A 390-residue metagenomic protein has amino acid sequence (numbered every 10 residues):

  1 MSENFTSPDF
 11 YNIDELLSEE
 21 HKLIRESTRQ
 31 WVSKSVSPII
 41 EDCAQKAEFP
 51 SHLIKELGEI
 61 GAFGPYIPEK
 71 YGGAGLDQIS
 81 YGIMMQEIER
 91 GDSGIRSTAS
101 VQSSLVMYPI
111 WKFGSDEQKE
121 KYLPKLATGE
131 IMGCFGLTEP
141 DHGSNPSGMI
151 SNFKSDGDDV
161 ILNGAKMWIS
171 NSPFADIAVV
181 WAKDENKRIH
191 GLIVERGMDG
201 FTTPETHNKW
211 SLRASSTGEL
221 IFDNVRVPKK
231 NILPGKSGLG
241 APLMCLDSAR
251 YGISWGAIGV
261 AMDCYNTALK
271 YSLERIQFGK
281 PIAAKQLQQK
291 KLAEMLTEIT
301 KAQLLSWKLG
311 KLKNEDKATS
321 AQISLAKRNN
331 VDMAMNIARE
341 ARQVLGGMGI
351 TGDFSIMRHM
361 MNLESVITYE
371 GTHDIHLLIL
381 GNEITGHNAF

Functional and structural regions predicted by a protein language model:
M1-V101, F113-Q118, K125-E130, N145-P146 (+3 more regions): Alpha-helical interface subdomain recognition
L76-D77, N145-S147, N171-A175, R213-S215 (+1 more regions): Short glycine/proline-enriched turns and hinge-like loops at secondary-structure junctions
S104-K112: Helix-loop "lid/cap" segments that line or gate small-molecule binding pockets
L126, D141-S144, W168-N171, K183 (+1 more regions): Short Gly/Pro-enriched turn/cap motifs at secondary-structure boundaries
G129-L137: A short, Trp-centered hydrophobic/proline-enriched beta-strand micro-motif
G148-I150, G197-P228: Flexible, small-/acidic-enriched active-site or ligand-binding loops
D159, N163-T203: A short core secondary-structure module
G218-M244: A short, charged helix-loop
